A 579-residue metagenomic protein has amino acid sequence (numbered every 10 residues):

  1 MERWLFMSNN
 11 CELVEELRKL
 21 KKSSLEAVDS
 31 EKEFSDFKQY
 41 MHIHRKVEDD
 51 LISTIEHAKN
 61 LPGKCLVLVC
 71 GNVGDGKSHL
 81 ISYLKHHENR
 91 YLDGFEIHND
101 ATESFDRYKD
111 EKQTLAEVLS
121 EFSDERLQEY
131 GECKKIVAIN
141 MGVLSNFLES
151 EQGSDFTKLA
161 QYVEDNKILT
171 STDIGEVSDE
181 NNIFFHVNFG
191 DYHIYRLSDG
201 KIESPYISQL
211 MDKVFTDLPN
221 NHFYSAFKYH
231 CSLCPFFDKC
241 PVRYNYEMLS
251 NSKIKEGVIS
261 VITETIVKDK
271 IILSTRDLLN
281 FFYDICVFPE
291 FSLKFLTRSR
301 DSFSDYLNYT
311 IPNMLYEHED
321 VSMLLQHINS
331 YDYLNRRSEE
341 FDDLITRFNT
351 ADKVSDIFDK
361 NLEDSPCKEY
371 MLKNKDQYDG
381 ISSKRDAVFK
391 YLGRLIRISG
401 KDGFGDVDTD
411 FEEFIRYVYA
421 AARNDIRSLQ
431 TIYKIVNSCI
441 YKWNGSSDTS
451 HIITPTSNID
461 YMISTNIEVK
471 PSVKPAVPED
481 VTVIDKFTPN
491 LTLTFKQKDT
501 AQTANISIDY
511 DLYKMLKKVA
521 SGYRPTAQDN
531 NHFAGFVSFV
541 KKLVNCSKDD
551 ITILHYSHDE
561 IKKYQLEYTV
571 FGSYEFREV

Functional and structural regions predicted by a protein language model:
M1-K64, D410, F414, V418-N424 (+3 more regions): A short, basic N-terminal segment
E2-R45, E56-K59, C70, S82-C231: Extended charged low-complexity segments that act as oligomerization/scaffolding linkers
N60-L80: Walker A/P-loop nucleotide-binding motif
K77, G142-N146, G400: Short alpha-helix boundary/capping elements
E203-S464, E468: Extended alpha-helical coiled-coil/bundle linker/stalk regions that scaffold oligomerization and domain organization
K390, R394, I398, I453-P455 (+1 more regions): C-terminal structured domain segments
Q430, K434, I440-W443, S447 (+2 more regions): Acidic, serine/threonine-rich, charge-biased low-complexity segments in large eukaryotic scaffold/adaptor proteins
